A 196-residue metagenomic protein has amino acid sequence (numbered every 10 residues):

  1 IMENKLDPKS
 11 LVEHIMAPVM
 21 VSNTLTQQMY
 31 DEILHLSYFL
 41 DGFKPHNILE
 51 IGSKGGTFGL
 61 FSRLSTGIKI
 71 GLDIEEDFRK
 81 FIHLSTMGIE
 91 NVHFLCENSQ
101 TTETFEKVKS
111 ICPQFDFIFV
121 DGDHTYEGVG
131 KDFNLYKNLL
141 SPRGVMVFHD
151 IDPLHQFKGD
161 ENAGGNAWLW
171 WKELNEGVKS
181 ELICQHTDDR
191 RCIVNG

Functional and structural regions predicted by a protein language model:
I1-F119, D123-G196: A short alpha-helical cap/connector motif
